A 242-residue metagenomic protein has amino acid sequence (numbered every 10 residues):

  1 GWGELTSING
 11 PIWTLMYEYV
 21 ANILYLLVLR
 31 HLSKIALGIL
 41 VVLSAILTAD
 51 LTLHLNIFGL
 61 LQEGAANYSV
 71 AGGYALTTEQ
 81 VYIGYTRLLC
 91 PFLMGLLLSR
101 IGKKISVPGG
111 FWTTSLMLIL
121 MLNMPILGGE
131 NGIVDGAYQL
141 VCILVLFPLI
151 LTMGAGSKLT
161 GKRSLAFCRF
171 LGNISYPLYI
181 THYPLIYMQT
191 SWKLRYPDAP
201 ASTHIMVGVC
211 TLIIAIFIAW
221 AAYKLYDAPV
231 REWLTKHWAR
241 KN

Functional and structural regions predicted by a protein language model:
G1-T52, A222: Hydrophobic alpha-helical segments with transmembrane-like composition
W2-E4, V28-L32, A71-I218, V230-N242: Alpha-helical transmembrane segments in multi-pass integral membrane proteins
L43-S44, T52-I57, I126, A199 (+1 more regions): Short alpha-helix boundary/capping motifs
I46-L51, E63, I133-G136: Short acidic/polar alpha-helix capping motifs at helix-coil junctions
D50-I57, Y183-Y187: C-terminal TM-helix exit segments that contain a strictly Trp-centered aromatic cap at the helix terminus
L53-T78: Charged, glycine/proline-rich intrinsically disordered loops and linkers
